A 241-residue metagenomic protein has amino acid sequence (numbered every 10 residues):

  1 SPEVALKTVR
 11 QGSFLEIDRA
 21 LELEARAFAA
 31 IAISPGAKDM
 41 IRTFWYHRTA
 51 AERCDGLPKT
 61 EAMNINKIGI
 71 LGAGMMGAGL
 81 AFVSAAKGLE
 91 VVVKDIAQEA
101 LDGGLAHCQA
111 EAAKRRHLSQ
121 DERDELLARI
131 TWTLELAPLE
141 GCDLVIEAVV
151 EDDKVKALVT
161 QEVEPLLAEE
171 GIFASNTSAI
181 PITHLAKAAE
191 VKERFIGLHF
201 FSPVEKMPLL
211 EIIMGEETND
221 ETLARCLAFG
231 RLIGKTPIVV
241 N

Functional and structural regions predicted by a protein language model:
S1-N64: Intrinsically disordered, low-complexity segments enriched in small/flexible residues
T8, I31, G79, V83 (+8 more regions): Generic, well-ordered alpha-helical scaffold segments in large soluble proteins
E52-E111, T131, G215, N219: NAD(P)+-binding Rossmann beta1-loop-alpha1 motif at the extreme N-terminus of oxidoreductases
V91-I96, E147, M207-G215, V239-N241: Short beta-alpha connecting loops at secondary-structure transitions that line or flank enzyme active sites
I96-A100, A113-H184, A188: Rossmann-like NAD(P)-binding element
I212-N241: Internal alpha-helical scaffold of NAD(P)-dependent oxidoreductase catalytic cores
